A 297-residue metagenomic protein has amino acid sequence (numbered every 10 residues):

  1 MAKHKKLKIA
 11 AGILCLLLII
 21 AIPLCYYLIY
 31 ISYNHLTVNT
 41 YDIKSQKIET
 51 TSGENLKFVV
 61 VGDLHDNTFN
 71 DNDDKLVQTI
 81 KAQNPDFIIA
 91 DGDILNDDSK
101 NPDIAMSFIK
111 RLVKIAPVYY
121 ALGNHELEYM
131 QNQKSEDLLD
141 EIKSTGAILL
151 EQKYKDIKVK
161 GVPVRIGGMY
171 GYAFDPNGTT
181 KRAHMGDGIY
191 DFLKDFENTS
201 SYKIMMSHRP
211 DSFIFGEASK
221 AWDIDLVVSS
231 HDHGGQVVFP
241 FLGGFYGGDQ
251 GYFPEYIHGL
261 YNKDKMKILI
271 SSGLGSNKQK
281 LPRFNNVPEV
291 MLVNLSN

Functional and structural regions predicted by a protein language model:
M1-T51: N-terminal membrane-anchoring alpha-helices
Y30, F58-D74, I94-D103, E126-K134 (+3 more regions): Acidic/histidine-rich helix-loop elements that form or flank divalent-metal/phosphate-binding sites at the catalytic
K44-V59, A147, Y154-G168, E197-Y202 (+2 more regions): Beta-strand-turn-beta hairpins that frame and shape the catalytic cleft of phosphate-ester-processing enzymes
E54-L150: Membrane-embedded segments
V61-D66, G92-I94, N124-E126, K153-Y154 (+4 more regions): Active-site metal-binding loops of divalent metal-dependent hydrolases
A82-Q83, I109-I115, F196-T199, A218-D223: Short, conserved loop/helix-junction motifs that constitute active-site signature segments in enzyme catalytic cores
Q133, D140, S144-G146, V159-K203 (+3 more regions): Binuclear metal-dependent hydrolase catalytic cores centered on His/Asp/Glu-rich metal-binding motifs
P210-M291: Conserved beta-sheet core of the metallophosphoesterase superfamily
